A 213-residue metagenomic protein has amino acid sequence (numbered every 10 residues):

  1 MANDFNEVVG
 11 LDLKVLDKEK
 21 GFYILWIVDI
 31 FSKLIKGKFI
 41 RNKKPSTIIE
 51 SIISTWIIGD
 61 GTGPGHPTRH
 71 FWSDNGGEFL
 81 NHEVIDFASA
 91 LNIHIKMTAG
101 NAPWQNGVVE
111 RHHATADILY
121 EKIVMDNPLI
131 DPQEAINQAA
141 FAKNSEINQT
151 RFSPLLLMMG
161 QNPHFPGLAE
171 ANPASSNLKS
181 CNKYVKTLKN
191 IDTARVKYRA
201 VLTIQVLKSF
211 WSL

Functional and structural regions predicted by a protein language model:
A2-T47: An active-site-proximal beta-strand-loop segment
F5, F22, F39-S46, N75-E78 (+3 more regions): Intrinsic disorder
V8, I24, L34, T68-H70 (+2 more regions): Beta-sheet entry/capping signal
K14, I30, I40-K43, N75-G76 (+3 more regions): An acidic- and aromatic-residue-enriched active-site/binding cleft used to recognize and process polar
G37-G63: Active-site beta-loop-alpha junctions of metal-dependent nucleic acid enzymes, especially the RNase H-like/DDE
I49, L80-H82: Short, well-ordered alpha-helical microsegments
T62-L80, A99, N106: Acidic/histidine-rich, metal-coordinating catalytic segments
V84-L213: Domain-scale segment recognizer with a strong primary affinity for retroviral/LTR-retrotransposon integrase
